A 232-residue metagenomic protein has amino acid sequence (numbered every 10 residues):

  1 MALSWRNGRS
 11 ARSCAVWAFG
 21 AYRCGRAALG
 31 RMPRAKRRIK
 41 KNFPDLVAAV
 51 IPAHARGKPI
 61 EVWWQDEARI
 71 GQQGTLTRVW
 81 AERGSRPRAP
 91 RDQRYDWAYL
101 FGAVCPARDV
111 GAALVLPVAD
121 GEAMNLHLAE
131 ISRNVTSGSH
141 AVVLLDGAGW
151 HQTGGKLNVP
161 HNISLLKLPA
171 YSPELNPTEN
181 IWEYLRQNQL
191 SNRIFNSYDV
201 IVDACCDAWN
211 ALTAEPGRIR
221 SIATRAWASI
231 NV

Functional and structural regions predicted by a protein language model:
M1-V232: Short functional hotspots at interaction and active-site rims
